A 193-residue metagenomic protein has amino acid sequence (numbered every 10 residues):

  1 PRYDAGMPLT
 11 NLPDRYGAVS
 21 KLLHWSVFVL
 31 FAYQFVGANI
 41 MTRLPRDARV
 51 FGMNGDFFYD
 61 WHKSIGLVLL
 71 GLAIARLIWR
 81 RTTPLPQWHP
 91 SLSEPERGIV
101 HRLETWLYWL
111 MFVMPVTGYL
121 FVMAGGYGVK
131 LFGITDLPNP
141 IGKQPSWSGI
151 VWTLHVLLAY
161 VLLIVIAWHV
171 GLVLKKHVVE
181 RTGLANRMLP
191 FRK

Functional and structural regions predicted by a protein language model:
R2-K193: Membrane-embedded alpha-helical bundles that constitute the cytochrome b-like, heme-associated redox core of multi-pass
